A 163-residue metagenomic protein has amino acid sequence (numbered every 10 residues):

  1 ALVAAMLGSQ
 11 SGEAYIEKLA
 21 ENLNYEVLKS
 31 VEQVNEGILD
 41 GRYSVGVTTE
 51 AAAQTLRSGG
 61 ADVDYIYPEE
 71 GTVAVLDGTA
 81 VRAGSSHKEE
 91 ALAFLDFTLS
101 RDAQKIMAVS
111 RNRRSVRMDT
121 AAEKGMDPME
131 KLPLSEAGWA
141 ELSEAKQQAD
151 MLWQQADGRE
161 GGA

Functional and structural regions predicted by a protein language model:
A1-R42: Extracytoplasmic ligand-binding site segments that recognize negatively charged/polar headgroups
A4-L7, V75-K88, I106-M107: A bilobed periplasmic-binding-protein/Venus flytrap-type ligand-binding module shared by bacterial periplasmic
I16-A20, V27-L28, G59-A83: Periplasmic-binding protein-like
V34-N35, A52-A53, A91, A103: Short, hydrophobic alpha-helical packing/hinge segments within bilobed ligand-binding/sensory domains
S44-D62: A ligand-binding cleft/hinge motif common to bilobed small-molecule-binding domains
F94: Substrate/cofactor-recognition hotspot
F97-T120: Periplasmic-binding protein-like
A122-A163: Extracellular/periplasmic bilobal clamshell ligand-binding domains
